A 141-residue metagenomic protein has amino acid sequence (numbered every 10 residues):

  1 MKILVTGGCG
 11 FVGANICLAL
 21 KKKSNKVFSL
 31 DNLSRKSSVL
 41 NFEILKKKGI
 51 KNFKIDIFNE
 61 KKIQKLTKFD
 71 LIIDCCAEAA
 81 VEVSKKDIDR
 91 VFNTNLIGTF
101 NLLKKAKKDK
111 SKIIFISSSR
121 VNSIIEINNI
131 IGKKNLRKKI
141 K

Functional and structural regions predicted by a protein language model:
M1-K141: N-terminal Rossmann-like NAD(P)+-binding domain of SDR-like oxidoreductases, especially those catalyzing
